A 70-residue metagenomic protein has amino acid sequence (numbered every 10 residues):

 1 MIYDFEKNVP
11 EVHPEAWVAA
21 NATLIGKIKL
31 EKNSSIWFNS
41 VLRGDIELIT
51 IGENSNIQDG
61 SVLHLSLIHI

Functional and structural regions predicted by a protein language model:
I2-V9: A detector for short, charged/polar N-terminal pre-domain segments
F5, L24-I25: Short hydrophobic/aromatic-rich motifs at helix boundaries and adjacent loops
P10, E15-V18, A22, I28 (+4 more regions): A structural motif detector for beta-strand N-caps
I68-I70: Conserved small/polar residues in nucleotide/adenosyl-binding loops
